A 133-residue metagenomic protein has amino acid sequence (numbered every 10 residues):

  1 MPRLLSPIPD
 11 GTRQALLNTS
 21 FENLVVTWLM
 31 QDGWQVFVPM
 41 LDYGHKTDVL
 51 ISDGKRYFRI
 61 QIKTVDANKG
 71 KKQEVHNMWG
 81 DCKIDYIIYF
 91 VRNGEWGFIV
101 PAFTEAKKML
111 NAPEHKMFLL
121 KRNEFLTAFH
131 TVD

Functional and structural regions predicted by a protein language model:
M1-H45, L50-D133: Mixed-charge (Asp/Glu-Lys/Arg
